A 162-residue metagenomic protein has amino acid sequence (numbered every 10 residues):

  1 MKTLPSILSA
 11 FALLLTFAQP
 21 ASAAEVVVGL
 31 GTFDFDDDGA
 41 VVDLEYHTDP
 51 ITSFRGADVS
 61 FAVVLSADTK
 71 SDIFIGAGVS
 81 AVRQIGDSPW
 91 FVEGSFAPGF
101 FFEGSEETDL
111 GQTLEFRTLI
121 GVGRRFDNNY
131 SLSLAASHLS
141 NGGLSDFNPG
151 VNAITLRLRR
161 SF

Functional and structural regions predicted by a protein language model:
M1-A24: Cleavable N-terminal export/targeting peptides
P20-A24, P50-V59, Q84-V92, N129: Short loop/turn motifs that connect adjacent beta-strands in outer-membrane beta-barrel proteins
E25-D34, G56-T69, G94-F100, L134-S140: Transmembrane beta-strand segments that form the barrel wall of outer-membrane beta-barrel proteins
V28, V42-Y46, A77-V79, I120 (+1 more regions): Membrane-embedded beta-strands of outer-membrane beta-barrel proteins, especially the hydrophobic/small aromatic
T32-V42, L65-G76, G86, T113 (+1 more regions): Solvent-exposed loop/turn segments connecting transmembrane beta-strands in outer-membrane beta-barrel proteins
D38-L44, P149-F162: Outer-membrane beta-barrel "beta-signal"
Y46-T48, A81-I85, R124, H138 (+1 more regions): Residue-level signature of outer-membrane beta-barrel architecture
W90-G121: Mid-chain, well-packed structural core segment of small domains
